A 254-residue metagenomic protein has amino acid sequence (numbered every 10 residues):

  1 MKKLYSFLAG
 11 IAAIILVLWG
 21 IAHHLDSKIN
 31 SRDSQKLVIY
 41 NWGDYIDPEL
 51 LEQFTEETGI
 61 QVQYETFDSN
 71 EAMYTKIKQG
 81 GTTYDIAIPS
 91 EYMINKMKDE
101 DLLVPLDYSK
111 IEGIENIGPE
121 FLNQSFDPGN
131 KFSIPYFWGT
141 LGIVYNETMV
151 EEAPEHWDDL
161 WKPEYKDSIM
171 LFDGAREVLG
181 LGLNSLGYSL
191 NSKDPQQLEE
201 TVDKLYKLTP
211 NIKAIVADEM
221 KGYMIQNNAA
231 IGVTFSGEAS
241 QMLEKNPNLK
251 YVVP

Functional and structural regions predicted by a protein language model:
M1-L4: Positively charged n-region of N-terminal signal peptides that target proteins for export
L8-G20: Hydrophobic membrane-insertion alpha-helices, especially the h-region of bacterial N-terminal signal peptides
G20-K96: Early extracytoplasmic/lumenal segment of secretory-pathway proteins
Y40-W42, F67, E147, F172-G174 (+2 more regions): Active-site-proximal beta-strand/loop segments in catalytic clefts of secreted hydrolases
E52, D158, S240: Active-site phosphate/pyrophosphate- and oxyanion-stabilizing loops and adjacent acidic/basic residues in soluble
V62-Y64, I169, Y251: Generic structural signal for residues in well-ordered beta-strands
T83, I88-N228: Extracytoplasmic ligand-binding site segments that recognize negatively charged/polar headgroups
K213-P254: Extracytoplasmic/periplasmic substrate-binding proteins
